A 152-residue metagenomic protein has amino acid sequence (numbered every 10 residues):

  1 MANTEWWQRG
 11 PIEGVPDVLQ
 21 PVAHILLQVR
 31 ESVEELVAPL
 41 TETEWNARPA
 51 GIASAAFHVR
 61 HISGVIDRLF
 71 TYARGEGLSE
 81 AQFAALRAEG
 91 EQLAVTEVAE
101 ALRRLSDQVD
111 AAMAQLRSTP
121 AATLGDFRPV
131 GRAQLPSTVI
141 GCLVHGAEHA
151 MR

Functional and structural regions predicted by a protein language model:
M1-P11, L19, A23-R30, E34 (+2 more regions): Short, contiguous alpha-helical
V15: N-terminal beta-strand motif that seeds the catalytic metal site of vicinal oxygen chelate
E35-P39, R68, Y72, A111 (+1 more regions): Amphipathic, soluble alpha-helical interaction motifs
L40, A53, L78, L93-T96 (+1 more regions): Short coil/turn linker and secondary-structure boundary residues
G90-F127, T138-A150: Acidic/histidine-rich alpha-helical segments that form the ligand environment of transition-metal centers
